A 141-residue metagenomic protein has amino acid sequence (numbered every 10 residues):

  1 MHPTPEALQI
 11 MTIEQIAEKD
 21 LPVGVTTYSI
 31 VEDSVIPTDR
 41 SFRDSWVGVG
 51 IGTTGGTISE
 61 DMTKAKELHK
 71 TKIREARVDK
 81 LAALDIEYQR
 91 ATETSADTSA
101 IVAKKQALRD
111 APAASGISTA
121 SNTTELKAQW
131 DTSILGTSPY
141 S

Functional and structural regions predicted by a protein language model:
M1-S141: A preference for well-ordered globular domain cores that mediate specific macromolecular interactions or catalysis
